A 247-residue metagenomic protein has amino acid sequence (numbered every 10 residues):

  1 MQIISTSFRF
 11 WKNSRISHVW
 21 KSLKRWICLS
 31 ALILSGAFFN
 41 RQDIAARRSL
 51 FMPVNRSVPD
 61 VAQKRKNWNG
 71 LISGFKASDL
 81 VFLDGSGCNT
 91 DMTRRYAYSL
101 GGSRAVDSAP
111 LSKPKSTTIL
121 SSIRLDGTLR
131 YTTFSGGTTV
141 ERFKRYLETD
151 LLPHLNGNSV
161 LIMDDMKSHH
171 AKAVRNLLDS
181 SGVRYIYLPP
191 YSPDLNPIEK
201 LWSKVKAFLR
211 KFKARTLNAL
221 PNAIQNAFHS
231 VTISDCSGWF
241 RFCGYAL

Functional and structural regions predicted by a protein language model:
M1-L32, G74-K76: A short, amphipathic alpha-helix used for macromolecular contacts
S22, S35, D84-S86, S121 (+5 more regions): Generic structural signal for small/hydrophobic residues in well-ordered secondary structure, especially within
K24, D60-E148, Y245: Extended, low-complexity cationic-aromatic segments
W26-I27, N89, T138, L161-V174 (+1 more regions): Acidic, metal-coordinating catalytic cores used for nucleic-acid/nucleotide bond scission and strand-transfer chemistry
A31-D43: Major-groove recognition helix of helix-turn-helix-like DNA-binding domains
L34, A77-L80, I198-L247: C-terminal anion-handling pockets and recognition modules
R104-S112, S181-P197: RNase H-like polynucleotidyl transferase catalytic core
D164-D165, K172, I186-R210, N218: RNase H-like two-metal-ion nuclease catalytic core shared by retroviral integrases and related mobile-element nucleases
